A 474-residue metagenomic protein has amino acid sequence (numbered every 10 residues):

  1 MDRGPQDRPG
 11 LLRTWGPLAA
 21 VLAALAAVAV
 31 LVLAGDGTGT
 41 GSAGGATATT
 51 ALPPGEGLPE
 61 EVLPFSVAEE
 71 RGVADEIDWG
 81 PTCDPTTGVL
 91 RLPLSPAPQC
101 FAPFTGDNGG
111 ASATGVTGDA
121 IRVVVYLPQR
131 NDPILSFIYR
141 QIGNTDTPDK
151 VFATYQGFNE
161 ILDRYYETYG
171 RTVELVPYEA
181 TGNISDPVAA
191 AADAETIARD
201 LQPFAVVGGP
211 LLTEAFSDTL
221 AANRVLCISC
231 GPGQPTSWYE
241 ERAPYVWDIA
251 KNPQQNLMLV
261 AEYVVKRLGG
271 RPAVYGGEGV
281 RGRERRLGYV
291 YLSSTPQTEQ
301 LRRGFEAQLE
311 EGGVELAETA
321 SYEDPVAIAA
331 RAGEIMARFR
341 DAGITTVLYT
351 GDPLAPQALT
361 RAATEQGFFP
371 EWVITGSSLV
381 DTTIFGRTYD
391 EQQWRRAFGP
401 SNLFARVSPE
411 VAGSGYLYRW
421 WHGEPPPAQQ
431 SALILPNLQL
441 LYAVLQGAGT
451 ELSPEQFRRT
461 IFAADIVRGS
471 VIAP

Functional and structural regions predicted by a protein language model:
D2-A24: N-terminal export and membrane-targeting signals
A26-L52: C-terminal region of N-terminal signal peptides and the immediate post-cleavage residues of exported proteins
L52-T196: N-terminal extracellular/periplasmic Venus flytrap/periplasmic-binding protein-like
D78, P203-T319, E371-G399, A405-R406: Extracytoplasmic ligand/sensor domains, especially the bilobed periplasmic-binding protein
A111-S112, F137-D149, P177-I184, P244-K251 (+5 more regions): Second-shell loop/turn segments in exported
T145-A153, I184, V188, P210 (+7 more regions): Soluble non-cytosolic domains of exported or imported proteins
K150-Q156, D163-R242, I249, E323-A330 (+1 more regions): Beta-alpha junction/loop-to-helix N-cap segments that form part of ligand/metal-binding clefts
W421-S431, Y442-P474: Segments of small-molecule ligand-sensing domains
